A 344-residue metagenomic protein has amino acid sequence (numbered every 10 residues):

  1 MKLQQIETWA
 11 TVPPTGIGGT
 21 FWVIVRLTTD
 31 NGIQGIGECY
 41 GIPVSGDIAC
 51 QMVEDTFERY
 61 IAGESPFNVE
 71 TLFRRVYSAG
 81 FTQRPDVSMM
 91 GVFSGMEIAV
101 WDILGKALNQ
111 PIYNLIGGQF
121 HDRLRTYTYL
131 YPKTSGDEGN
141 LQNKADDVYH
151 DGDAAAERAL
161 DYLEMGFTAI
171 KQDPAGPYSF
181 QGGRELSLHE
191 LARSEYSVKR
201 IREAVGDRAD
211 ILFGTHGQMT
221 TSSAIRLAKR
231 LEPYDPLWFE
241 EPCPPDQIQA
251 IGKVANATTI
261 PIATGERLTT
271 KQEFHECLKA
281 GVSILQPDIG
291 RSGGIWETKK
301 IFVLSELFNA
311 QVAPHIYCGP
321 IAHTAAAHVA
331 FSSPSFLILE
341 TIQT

Functional and structural regions predicted by a protein language model:
M1-P43, T344: Structured beta-strand/loop patches that form or line metal/cofactor-binding pockets in enzymes
M1-W9, K106, Q110-L124: N-terminal amphipathic alpha-helix/helix-capping segment at the start of soluble metabolic enzymes
L3, G32, F57, M96 (+7 more regions): Conserved, mostly hydrophobic/aromatic
L27-T28, D47, D55, T71 (+3 more regions): Shared catalytic-loop signature of beta/alpha-barrel
T28-L108: Metal- or metallocofactor-binding catalytic centers and their adjacent structured scaffolds across diverse enzyme
R123, T128-G252, A257: Metal-dependent enolase-superfamily TIM-barrel catalytic cores that perform enediolate-based chemistry
